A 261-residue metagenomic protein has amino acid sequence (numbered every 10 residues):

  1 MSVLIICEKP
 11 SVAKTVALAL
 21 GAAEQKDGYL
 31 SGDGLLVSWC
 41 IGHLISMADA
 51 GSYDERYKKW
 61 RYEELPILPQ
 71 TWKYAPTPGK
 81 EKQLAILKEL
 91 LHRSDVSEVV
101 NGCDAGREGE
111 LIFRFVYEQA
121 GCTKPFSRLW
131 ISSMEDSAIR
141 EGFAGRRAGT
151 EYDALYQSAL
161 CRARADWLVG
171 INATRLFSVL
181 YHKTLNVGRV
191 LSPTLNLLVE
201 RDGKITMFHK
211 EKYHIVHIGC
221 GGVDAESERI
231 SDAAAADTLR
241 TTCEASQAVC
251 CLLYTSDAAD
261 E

Functional and structural regions predicted by a protein language model:
M1-A163, W167: Intrinsically disordered, low-complexity regulatory segments
I45-T77, E89, L185-S256: Long, highly charged, low-complexity internal segments
L87, I139, A165, F177 (+2 more regions): Generic structural signal of hydrophobic/aromatic residues within well-ordered alpha-helices of folded domains
I139-I218: C-terminal or mid-to-C-terminal helical accessory/interaction module adjacent to the motor/catalytic core
D257-E261: A short, hydrophobic C-terminal helix/tail in secreted or cell-surface proteins
